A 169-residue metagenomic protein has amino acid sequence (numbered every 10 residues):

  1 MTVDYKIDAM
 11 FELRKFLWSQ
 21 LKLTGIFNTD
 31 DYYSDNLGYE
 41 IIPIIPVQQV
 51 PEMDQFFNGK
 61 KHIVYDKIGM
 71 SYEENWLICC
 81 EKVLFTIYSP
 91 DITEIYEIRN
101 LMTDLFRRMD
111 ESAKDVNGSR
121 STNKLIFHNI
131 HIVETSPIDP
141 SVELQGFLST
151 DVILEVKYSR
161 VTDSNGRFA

Functional and structural regions predicted by a protein language model:
M1-L23, M70-I78, R120-A169: Short, charged interaction patches at domain edges and termini
M1-S71: Small/polar-rich, solvent-exposed N-terminal microdomains that initiate assembly or binding
G25-Y39, S112-I130: Short glycine-rich, low-complexity/disordered patches
N58-H62, I78-K82, S149: Short connector loops at helix/strand junctions that flank enzyme active sites, especially segments positioning acidic
D66-I68, I78-Y88: Active-site-adjacent structural patch at catalytic or cofactor/ligand-binding sites
C79-V83, E97-D104: "Short basic amphipathic alpha-helical interaction patches in structured regions
I87-I95: A generic structural motif
T103-K114: A common structural junction motif
